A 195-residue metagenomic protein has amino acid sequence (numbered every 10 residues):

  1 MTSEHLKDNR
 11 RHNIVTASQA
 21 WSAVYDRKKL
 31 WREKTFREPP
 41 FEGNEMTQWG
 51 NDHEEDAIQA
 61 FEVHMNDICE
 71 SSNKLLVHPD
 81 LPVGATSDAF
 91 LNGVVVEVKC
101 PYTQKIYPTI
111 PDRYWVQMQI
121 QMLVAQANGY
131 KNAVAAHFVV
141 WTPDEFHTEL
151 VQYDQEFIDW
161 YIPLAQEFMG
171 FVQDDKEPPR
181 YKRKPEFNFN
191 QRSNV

Functional and structural regions predicted by a protein language model:
M1-D52, D56, H64, R183-V195: Charged, glycine-rich intrinsically disordered N-terminal tails and low-complexity linkers that flank
E42, S72, K176-R180: Secondary-structure transition/capping residues
E54-I58, W115-M118: Short, well-ordered alpha-helical scaffold segments within catalytic/effector domains
H64-D175: Nucleic-acid nuclease catalytic cores
L164-V195: Non-catalytic C-terminal interaction segments of nucleic acid-processing enzymes
